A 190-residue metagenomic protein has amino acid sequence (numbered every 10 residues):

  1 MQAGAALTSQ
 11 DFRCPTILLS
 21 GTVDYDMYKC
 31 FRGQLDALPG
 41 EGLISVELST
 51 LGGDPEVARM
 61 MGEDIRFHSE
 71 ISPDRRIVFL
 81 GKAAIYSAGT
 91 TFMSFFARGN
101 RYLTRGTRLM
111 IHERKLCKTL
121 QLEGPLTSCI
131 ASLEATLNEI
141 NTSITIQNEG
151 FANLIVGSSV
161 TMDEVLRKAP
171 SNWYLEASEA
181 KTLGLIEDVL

Functional and structural regions predicted by a protein language model:
M1-L190: Terminal-region recognition feature
